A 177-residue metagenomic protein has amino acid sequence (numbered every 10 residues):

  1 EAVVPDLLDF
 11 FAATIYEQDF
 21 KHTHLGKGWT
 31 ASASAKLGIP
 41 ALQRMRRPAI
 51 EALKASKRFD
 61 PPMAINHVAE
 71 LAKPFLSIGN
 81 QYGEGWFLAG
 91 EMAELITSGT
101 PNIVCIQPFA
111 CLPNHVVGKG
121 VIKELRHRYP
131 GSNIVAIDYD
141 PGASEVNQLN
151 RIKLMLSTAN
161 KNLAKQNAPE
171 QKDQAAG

Functional and structural regions predicted by a protein language model:
E1-G177: An N-terminal assembly and electron-transfer interface module characteristic of large anaerobic redox and radical
